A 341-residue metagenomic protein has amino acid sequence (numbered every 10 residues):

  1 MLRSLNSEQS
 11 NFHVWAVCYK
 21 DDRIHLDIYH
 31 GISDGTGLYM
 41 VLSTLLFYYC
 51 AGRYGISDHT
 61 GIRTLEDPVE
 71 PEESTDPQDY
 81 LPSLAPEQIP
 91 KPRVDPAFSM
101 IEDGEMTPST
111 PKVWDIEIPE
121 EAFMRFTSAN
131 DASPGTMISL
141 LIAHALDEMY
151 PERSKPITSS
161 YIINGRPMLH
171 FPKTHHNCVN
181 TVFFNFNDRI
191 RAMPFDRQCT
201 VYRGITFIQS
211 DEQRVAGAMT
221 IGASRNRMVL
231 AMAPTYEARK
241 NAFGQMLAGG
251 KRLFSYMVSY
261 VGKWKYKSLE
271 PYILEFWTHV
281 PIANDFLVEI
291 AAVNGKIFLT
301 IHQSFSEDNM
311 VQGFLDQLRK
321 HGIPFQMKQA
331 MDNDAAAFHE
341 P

Functional and structural regions predicted by a protein language model:
M1-W15, E148-P341: Acyl-thioester-dependent acyl-group transfer interface
N11-H25, I101-R166, I297: Gly/Ser/Thr-rich phosphate-binding loops and adjoining beta-strand/alpha-helix segments that form adenosine-phosphate
W15, K20, I32, T36-M40 (+2 more regions): Non-catalytic, low-complexity flexible loops and terminal extensions
D21-G31, F183-N187: Short acidic, glycine/Ser/Thr-rich loop/turn "cap" segments at secondary-structure junctions
I24, G37-Y48, P134-L146, Y202 (+1 more regions): Structural preference for long, well-ordered alpha-helical segments in enzyme cores
Y29-G37, F126-P134, I190, H302 (+1 more regions): Conserved aromatic-histidine-acidic binding/catalytic patches
S33, L46-R53, S128-D131, I142-P151 (+2 more regions): Hydrophobic/aromatic-lined pockets within catalytic cores
G61-Y80, R125-L141, N241-Y256: Short, charge-rich amphipathic segments
